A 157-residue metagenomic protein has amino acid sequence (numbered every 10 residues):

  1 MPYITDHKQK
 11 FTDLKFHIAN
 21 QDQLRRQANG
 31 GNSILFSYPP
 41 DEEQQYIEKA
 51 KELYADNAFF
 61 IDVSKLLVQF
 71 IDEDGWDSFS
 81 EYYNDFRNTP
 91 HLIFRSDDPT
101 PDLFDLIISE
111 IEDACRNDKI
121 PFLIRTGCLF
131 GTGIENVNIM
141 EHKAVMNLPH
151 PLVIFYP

Functional and structural regions predicted by a protein language model:
M1-A55: Glycine-rich P-loop/Walker A and Walker A-like loops and their local beta1-loop-alpha1 context in P-loop NTPases
R26-G30, I111-D118, M146-N147: Flexible, charged surface loops at secondary-structure boundaries
N32-L35, I120, P151-V153: Residue-level preference for the first positions of well-ordered beta-strands
F36-D41, I124-G127, P157: Structural motif
D41-Q44, L66-V68, S96-D102, T126-G133: Short acidic, S/G/P-rich loop/turn micro-motifs used as interaction or catalytic elements
F59-D102: Long, charge-dense
T89-R116, I120-L123: Internal catalytic-core helix/loop-beta-alpha segment that presents or stabilizes conserved functional determinants
G133-P157: Glycine-rich, aromatic-bearing surface loops/beta-hairpins
